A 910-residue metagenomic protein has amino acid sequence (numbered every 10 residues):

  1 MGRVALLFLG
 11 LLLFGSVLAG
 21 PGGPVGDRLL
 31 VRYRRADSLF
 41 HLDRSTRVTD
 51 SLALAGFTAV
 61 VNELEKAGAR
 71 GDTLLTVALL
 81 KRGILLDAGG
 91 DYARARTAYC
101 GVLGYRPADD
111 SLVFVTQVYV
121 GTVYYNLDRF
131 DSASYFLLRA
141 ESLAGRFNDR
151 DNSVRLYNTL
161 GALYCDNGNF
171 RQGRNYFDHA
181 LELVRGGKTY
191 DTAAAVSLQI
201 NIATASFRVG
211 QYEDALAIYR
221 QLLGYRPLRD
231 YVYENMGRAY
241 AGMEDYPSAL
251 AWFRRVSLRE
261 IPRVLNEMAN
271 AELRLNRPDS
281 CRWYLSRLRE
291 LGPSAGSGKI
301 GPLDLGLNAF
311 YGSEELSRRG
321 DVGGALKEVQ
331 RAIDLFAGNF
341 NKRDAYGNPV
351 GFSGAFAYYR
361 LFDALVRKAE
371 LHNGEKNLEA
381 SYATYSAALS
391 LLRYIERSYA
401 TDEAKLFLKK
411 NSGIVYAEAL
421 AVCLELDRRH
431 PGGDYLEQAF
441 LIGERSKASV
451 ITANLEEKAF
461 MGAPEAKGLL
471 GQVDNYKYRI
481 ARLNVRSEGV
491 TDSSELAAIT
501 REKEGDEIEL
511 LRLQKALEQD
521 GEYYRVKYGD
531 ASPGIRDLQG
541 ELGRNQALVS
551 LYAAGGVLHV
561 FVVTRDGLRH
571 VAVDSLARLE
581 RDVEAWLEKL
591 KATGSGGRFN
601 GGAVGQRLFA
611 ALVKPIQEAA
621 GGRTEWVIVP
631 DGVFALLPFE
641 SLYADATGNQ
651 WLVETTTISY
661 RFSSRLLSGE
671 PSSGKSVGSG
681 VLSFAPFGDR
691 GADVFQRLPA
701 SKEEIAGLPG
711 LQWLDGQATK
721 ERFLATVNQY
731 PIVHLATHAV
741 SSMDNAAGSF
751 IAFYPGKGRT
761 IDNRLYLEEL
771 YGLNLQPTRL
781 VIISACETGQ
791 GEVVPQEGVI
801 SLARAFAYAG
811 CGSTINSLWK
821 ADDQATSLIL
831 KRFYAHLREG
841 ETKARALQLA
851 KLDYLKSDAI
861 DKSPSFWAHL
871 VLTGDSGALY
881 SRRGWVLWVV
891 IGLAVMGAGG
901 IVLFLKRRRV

Functional and structural regions predicted by a protein language model:
L18-L80: N-terminal leader/linker segments that initiate helical-solenoid repeat arrays
D27, R70-L74, L112, N152 (+9 more regions): Structural signature of alpha-solenoid helical repeat junctions
F40-S45, V77-A88, F114-N126, N152-D166 (+7 more regions): Conserved alpha-helical positions within TPR/SEL1-like repeat arrays
T58-E65, C100-Y105, R139-G145, H179-K188 (+7 more regions): Amphipathic alpha-helical segments of tetratricopeptide repeats
L326, Q330, D334-A337, N341 (+6 more regions): Amphipathic alpha-helical protein-protein interaction segments
Y528-V910: Catalytic cores of enzymes
